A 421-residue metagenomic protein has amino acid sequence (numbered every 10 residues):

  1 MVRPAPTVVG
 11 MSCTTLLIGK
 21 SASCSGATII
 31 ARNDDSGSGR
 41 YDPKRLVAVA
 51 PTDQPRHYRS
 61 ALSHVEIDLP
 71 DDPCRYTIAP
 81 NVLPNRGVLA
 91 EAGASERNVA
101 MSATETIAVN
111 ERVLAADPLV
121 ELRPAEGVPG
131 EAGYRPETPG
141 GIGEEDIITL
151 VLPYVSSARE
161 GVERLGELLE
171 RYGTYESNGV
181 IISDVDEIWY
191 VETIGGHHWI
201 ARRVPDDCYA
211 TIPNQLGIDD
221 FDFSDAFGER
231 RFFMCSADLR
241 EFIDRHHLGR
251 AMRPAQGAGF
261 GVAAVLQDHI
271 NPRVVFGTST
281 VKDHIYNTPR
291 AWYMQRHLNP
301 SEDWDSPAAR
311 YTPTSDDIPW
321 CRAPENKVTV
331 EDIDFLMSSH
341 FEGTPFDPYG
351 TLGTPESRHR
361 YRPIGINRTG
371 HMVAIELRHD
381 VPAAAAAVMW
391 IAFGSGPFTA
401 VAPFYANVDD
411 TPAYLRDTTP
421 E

Functional and structural regions predicted by a protein language model:
V8-E144, R164-P307: A contiguous strand-loop segment
E137-T138, V151, P363: Hydrophobic alpha-helical scaffolding
I148-V155: Short, well-ordered beta-strand elements within core beta-sheets of diverse protein domains
G277-P355, R362-I364: Accessory, solvent-exposed terminal regions and/or long lumenal/extracellular loops of proteins
F341-E421: Substrate-recognition/cap regions that form aromatic- and gly/pro-loop-enriched pockets for small-molecule ligands
